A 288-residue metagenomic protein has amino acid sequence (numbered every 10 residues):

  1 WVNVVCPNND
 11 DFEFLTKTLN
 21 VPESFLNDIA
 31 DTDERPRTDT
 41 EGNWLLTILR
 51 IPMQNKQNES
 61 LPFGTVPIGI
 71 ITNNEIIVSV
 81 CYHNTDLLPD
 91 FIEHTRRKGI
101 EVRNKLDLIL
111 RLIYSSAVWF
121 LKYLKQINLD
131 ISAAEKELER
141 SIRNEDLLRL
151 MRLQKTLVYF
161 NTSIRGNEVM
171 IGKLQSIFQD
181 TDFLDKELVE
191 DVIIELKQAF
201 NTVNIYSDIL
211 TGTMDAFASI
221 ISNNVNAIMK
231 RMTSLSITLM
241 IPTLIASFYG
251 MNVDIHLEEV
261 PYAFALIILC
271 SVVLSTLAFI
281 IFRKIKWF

Functional and structural regions predicted by a protein language model:
W1-F183, L188-D191, E195-F200, L257 (+1 more regions): Peripheral, non-transmembrane regulatory/ligand-interaction domains of membrane transport proteins
N20, K197-F288: Hydrophobic alpha-helical transmembrane segments and their immediately adjacent juxtamembrane loops
